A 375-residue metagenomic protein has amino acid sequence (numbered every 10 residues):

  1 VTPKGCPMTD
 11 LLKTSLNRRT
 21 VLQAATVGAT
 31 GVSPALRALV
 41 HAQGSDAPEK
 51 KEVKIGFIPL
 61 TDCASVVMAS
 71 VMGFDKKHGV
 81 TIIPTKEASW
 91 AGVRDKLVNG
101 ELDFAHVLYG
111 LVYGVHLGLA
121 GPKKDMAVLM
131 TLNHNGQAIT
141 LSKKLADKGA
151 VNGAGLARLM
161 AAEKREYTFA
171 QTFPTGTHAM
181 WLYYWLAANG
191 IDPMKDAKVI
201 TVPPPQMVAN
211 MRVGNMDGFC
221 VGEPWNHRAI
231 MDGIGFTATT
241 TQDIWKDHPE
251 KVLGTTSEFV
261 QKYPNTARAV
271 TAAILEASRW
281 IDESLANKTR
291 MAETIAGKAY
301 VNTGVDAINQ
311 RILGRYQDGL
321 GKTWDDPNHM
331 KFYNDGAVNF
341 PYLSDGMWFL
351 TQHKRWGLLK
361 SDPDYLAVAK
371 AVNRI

Functional and structural regions predicted by a protein language model:
V1-L16, T20: N-terminal secretory signal peptides
K13-T14, T20-A42: N-terminal export signals
Q43-T201, N210-I230, I234-D247: Short, glycine-/small- and polar/acidic-enriched structural segments that line small-molecule recognition paths
D62, V93, L111, H178 (+7 more regions): Stable alpha-helical elements in mature extracytoplasmic
E101, H106-Y109, H116-L119, K143 (+6 more regions): Sec/Tat-exported extracytoplasmic proteins
I139-T140, V252-T255, F259-V260: Short glycine- and hydrophobic/aromatic-rich loop-to-beta-strand nucleating segment in the catalytic cores
D247-H248, R290: Short gly/pro-enriched beta-turn/loop segments at secondary-structure junctions
K262-R374: Secondary-structure end/capping motifs
